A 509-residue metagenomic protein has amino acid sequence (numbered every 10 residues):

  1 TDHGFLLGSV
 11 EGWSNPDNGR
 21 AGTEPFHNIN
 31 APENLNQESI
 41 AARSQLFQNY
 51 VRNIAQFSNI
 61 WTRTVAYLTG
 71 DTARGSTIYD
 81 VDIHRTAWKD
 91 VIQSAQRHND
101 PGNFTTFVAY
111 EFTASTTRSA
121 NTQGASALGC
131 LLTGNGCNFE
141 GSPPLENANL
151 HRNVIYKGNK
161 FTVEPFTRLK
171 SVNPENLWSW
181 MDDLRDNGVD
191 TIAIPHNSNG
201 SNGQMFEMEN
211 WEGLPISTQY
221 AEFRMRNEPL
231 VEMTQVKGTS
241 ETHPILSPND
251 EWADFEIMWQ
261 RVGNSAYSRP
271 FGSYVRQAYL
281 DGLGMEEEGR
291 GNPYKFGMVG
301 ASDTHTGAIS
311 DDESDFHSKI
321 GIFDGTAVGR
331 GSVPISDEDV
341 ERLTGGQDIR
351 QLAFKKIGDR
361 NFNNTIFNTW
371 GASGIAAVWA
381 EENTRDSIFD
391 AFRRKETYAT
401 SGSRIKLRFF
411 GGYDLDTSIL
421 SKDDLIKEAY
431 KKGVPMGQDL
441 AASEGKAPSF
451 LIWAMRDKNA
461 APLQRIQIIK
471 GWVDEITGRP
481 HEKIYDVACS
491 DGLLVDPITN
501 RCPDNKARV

Functional and structural regions predicted by a protein language model:
T1-V509: Extended, charged catalytic domains and RNA/DNA-binding interfaces, predominantly in divalent-metal-using enzymes
